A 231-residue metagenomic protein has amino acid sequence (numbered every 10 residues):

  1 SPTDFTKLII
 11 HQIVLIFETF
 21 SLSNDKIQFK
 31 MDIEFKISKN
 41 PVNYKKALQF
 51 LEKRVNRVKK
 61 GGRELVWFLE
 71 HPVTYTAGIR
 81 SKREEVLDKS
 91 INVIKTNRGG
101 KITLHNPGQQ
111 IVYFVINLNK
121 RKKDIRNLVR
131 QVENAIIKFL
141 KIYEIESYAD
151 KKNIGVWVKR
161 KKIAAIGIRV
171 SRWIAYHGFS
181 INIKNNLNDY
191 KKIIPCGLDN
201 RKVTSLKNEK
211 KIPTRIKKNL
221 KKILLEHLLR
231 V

Functional and structural regions predicted by a protein language model:
K7, Q12, F20, D25-I163 (+1 more regions): N-terminal lobe of the biotin/lipoate ligase/transferase fold
A77-S81, L187-N188, K192: Cytochrome P450 core scaffold surrounding the K-helix E-X-X-R motif and the conserved "meander" helix-loop region
F114-I116, I168-V170, I181-N185, K207-K210 (+1 more regions): Short, structured patches in soluble enzyme cores that scaffold and shape functional sites
S147-N185: A contiguous pocket-lining binding segment that forms or flanks enzyme active sites
N188-V231: C-terminal accessory segment of soluble enzyme catalytic cores
